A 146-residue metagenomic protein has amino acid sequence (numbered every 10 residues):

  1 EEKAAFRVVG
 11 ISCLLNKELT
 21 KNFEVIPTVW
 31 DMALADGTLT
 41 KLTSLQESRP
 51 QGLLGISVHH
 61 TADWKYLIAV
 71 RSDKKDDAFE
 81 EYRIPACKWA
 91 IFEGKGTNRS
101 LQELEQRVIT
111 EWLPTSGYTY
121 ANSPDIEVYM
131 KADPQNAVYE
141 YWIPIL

Functional and structural regions predicted by a protein language model:
E1-L146: A solvent-exposed interaction/effector surface
